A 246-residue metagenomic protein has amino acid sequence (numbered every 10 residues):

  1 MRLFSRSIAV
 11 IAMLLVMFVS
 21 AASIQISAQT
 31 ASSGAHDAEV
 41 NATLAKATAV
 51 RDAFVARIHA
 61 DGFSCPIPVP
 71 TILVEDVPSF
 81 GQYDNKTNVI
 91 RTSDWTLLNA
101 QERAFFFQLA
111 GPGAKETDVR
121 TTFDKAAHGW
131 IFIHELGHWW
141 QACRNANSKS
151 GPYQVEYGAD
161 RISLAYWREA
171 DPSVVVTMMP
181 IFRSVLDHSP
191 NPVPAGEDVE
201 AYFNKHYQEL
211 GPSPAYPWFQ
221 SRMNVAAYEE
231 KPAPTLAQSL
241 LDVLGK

Functional and structural regions predicted by a protein language model:
M1-A12: Bacterial N-terminal signal peptides that target proteins for export
V10-A21: Bacterial N-terminal signal peptides
A21-T30: Boundary at the C-terminal end of the N-terminal hydrophobic targeting segment
Q29-A42, L244: Acidic/histidine-rich, surface-exposed loop or edge segments in extracytoplasmic proteins
K46-K115, R120-A126: Auxiliary, metal-adjacent structural segments of Zn-dependent hydrolase domains
W130-C143, D160: Active-site recognition of the HExxH zinc-binding catalytic motif
P152-E169: An active-site-proximal "capping" alpha-helix that borders the catalytic cofactor pocket
R168-K246: Long, well-structured alpha-helical subdomains associated with metal-dependent extracellular/ecto-lumenal hydrolases
